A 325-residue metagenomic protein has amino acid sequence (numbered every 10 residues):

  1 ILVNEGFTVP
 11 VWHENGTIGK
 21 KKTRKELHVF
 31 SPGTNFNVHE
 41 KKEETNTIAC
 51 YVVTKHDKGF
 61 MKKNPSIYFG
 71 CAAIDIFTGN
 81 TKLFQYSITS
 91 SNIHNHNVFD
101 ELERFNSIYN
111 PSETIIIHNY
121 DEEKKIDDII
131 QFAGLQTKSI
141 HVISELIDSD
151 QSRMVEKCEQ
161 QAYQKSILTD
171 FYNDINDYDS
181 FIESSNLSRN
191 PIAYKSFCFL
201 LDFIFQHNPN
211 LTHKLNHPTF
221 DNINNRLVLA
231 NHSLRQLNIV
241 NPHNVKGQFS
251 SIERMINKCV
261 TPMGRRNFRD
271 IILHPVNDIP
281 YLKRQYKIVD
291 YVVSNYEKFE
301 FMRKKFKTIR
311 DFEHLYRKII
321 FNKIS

Functional and structural regions predicted by a protein language model:
I1-Y291, K304-K307, D311-R317: Charged catalytic and DNA/RNA-contacting regions of genome-maintenance and nucleic-acid-processing enzymes
Y296-F299: Conserved interaction-surface patches within small, structured recognition/assembly domains
I320-S325: C-terminal helical "lid" subdomain and adjoining coupling/linker elements of P-loop NTPases
